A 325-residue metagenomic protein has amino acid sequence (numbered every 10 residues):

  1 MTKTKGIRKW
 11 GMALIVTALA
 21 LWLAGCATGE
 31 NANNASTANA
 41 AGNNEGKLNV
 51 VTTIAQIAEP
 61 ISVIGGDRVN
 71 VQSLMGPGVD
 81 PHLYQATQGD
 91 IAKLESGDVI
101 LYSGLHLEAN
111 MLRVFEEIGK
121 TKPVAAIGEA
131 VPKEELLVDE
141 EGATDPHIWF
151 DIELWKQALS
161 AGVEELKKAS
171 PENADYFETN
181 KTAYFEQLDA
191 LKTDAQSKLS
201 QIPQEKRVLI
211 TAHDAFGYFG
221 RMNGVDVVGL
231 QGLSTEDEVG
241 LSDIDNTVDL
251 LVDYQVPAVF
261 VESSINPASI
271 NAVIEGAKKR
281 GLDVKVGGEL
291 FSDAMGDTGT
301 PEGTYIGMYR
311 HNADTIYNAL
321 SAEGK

Functional and structural regions predicted by a protein language model:
K3-K5, C26-K325: Extracytoplasmic metal-acquisition and chelation regions
G6-N31: Sec-dependent N-terminal signal peptides of Gram-positive bacterial secreted proteins and lipoproteins
